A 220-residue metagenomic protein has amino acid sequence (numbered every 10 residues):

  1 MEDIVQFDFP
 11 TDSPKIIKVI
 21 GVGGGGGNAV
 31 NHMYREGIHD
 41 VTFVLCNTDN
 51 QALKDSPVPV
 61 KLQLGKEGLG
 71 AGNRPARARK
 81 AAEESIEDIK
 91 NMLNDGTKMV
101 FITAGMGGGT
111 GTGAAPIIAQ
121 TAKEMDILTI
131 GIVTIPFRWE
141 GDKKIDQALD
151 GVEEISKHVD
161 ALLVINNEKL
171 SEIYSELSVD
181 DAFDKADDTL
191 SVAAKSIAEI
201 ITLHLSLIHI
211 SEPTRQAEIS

Functional and structural regions predicted by a protein language model:
M1-R215, S220: Tubulin/FtsZ superfamily GTPase core signature
